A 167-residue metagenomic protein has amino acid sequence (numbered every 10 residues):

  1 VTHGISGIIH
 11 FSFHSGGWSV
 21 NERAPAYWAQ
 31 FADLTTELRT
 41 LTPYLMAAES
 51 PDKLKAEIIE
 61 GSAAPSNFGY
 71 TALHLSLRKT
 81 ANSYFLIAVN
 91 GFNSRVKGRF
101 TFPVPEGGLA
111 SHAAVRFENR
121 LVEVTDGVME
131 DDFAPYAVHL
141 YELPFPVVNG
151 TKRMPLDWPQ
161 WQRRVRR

Functional and structural regions predicted by a protein language model:
V1-T36: Aromatic/acidic polysaccharide-binding cleft in carbohydrate-active enzymes
I8-S12, L86-A88, H112-R116, E142: Conserved active-site loop/cleft motifs that coordinate metal ions or position small ligands
S15, G91-N93, P146: Short, glycine-/Ser/Thr-/acidic-enriched flexible segments
G16-S19, S94-V96, V122-E123: Flexible loop/turn segments at secondary-structure boundaries
R23-I58: Catalytic cores of secreted or luminal carbohydrate-active enzymes
S62-G107, Y136: Carbohydrate-binding surface patches
P103-R120: Solvent-exposed beta-hairpin/edge-strand motifs
T125-R167: C-terminal beta-strand-rich structural cap/linker in extracellular carbohydrate-active enzymes
